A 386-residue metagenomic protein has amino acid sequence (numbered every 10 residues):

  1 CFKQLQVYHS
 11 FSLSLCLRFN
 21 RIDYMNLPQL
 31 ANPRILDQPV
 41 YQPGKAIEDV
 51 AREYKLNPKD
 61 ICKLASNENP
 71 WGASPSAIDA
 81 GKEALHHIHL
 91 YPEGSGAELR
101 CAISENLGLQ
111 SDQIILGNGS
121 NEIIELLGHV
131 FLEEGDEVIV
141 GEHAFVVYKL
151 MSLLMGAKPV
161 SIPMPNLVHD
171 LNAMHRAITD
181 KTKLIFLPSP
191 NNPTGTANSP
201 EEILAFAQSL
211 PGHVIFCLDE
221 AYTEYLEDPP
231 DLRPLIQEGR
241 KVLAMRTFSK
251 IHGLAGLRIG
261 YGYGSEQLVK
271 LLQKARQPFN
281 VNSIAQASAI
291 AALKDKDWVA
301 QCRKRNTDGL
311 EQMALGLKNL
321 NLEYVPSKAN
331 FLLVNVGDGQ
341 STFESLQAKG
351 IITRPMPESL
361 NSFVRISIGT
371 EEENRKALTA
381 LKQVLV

Functional and structural regions predicted by a protein language model:
F19-I22, E201, S345-T353, P357-V386: PLP-dependent enzyme catalytic core of the Aspartate aminotransferase-like
N26-N121, L126: N-terminal small-domain helix-loop-helix segment of the aminotransferase-like
K59-D60, Q110-I114, E134-E137, K181 (+4 more regions): Short acidic capping loops at alpha-helix termini that bridge into adjacent secondary structure
S74, S95, K241-V325: PLP-dependent aminotransferase class I/II
V130-L187: PLP-dependent aminotransferase-like
L153, L171-K181, P193-F216, E220-I251: Active-site pre-lysine segment of PLP-dependent enzymes
N306-T307, L315-K349: Conserved PLP-binding catalytic core of the aspartate aminotransferase-like
